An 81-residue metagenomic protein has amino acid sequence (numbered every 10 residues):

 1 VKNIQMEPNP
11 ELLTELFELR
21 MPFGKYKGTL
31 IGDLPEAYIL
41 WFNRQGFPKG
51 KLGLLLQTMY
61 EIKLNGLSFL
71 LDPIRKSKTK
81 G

Functional and structural regions predicted by a protein language model:
V1-G81: DEDD superfamily 3′-5′ metal-dependent exonuclease/proofreading module
